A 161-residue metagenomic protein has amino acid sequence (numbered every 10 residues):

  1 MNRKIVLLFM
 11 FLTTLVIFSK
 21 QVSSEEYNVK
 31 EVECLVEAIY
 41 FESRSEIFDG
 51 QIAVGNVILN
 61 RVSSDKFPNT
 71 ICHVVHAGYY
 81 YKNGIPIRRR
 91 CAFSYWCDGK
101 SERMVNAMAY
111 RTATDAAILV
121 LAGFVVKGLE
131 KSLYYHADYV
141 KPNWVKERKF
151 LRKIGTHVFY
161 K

Functional and structural regions predicted by a protein language model:
M1-N2: N-terminal secretory signal peptides that target proteins for export/translocation
I5-T14: Sec-dependent N-terminal signal peptides
L15-Q21: C-terminal segment of classical bacterial N-terminal signal peptides
Q21-K161: Bacterial extracytoplasmic/cell-wall-associated proteins, especially those involved in peptidoglycan
